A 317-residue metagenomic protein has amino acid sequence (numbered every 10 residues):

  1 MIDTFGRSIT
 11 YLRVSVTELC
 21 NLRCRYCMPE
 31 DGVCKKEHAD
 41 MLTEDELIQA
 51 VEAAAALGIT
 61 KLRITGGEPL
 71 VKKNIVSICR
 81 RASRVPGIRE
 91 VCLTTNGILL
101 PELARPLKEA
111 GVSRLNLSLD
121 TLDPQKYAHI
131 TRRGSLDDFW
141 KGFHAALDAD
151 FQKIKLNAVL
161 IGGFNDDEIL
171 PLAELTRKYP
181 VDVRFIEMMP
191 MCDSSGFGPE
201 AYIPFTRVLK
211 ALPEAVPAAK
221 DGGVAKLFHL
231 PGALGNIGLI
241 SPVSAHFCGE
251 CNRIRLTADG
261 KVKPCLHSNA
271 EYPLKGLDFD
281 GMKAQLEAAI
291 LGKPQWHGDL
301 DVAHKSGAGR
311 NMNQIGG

Functional and structural regions predicted by a protein language model:
M1-Y11, K178, M188-G317: Auxiliary Fe-S-binding modules of radical SAM enzymes
T4-E44, L266: Canonical Radical SAM [4Fe-4S] cluster-binding loop centered on the CxxxCxxC motif and its immediate flanking residues
S8, R13, Y26, A50 (+5 more regions): Residue-level recognition of specific faces of alpha-helices
V16, C20, I64, L93 (+1 more regions): Conserved, mostly hydrophobic/aromatic
L22, P124-Q125, H246, Y272: Glycine-centered loop/turn positions within well-structured domains that cap or flank conserved ligand/cofactor-binding
M28, A104, T131, L266 (+1 more regions): Short, flexible helix/strand-to-coil boundary loops that buttress conserved ligand/catalytic motifs in alpha/beta
G32-E37, D123-I130, C192-G196, P273: A short acidic, helix-capping loop that chelates divalent metal ions and anchors anionic groups
M41-I64, V71-I186: Radical SAM/AdoMet-radical enzyme domain recognition
